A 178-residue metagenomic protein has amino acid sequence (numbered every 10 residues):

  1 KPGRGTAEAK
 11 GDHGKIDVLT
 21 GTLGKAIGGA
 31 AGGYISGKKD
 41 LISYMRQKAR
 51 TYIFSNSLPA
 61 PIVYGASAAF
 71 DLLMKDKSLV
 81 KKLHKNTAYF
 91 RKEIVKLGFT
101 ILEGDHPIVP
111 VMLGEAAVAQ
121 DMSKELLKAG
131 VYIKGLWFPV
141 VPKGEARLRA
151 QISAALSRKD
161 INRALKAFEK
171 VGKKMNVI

Functional and structural regions predicted by a protein language model:
K1-D105, A117: Active-site C-terminal subdomain of aminotransferase-like
R4-T6, A129, I133: Membrane-embedded alpha-helical bundles of multi-pass transporters/translocases, especially carrier/permease families
G11, G114, L156-K159: Alpha-helix N-cap and loop-to-helix initiation/capping positions
S36-K38, T51, E125-K128, A167: Short, solvent-exposed amphipathic alpha-helical segments in soluble enzyme and RNA/protein-processing domains
Y44-M45, M122, A164: Hydrophobic side chains in well-ordered alpha-helices
K81-F90, V95-G130, V140, G144-E145 (+1 more regions): Conserved PLP-binding catalytic core of the aspartate aminotransferase-like
K128-V131, V140-I178: PLP-dependent enzyme catalytic core of the Aspartate aminotransferase-like
G135-W137: Beta-hairpin "wing" of winged helix-turn-helix
